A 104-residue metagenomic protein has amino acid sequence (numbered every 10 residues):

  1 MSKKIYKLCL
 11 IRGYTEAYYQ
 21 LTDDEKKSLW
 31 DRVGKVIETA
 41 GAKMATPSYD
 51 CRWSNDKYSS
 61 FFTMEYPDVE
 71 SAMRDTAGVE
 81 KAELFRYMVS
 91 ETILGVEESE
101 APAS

Functional and structural regions predicted by a protein language model:
M1-Y58, Y66-R74, G95-S104: Short S/T/G/P-rich N-terminal loop/turn motif that feeds into the first structured element of a domain
F62: Conserved, mostly hydrophobic/aromatic
R74-A82: Short amphipathic alpha-helices in soluble, non-transmembrane regions that often serve as interface/regulatory elements
L84-V96: Conserved short beta-strand edge segments in small beta-sheet-based binding/regulatory domains
